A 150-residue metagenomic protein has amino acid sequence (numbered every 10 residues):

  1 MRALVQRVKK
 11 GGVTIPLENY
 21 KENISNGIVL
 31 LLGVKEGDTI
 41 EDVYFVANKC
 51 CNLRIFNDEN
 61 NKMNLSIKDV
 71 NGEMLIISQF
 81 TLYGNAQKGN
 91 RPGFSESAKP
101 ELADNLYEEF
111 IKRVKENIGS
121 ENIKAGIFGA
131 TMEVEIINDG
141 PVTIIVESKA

Functional and structural regions predicted by a protein language model:
M1-G93, E101, N105-A150: N-terminal, polar/charged subdomain of small-to-medium soluble alpha/beta proteins
S97: S-adenosyl-L-methionine-dependent methyltransferase catalytic core, i.e., the SAM/SAH-binding region
